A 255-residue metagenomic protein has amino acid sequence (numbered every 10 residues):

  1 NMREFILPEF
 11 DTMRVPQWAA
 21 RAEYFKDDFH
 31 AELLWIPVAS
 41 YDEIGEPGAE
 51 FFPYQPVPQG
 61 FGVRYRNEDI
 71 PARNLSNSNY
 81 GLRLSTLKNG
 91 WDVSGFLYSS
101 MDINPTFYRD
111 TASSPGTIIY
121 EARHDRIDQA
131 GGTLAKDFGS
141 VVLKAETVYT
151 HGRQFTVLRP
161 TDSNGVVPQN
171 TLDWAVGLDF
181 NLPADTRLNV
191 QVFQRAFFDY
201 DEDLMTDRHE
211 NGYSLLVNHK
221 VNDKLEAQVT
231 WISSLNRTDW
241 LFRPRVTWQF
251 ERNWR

Functional and structural regions predicted by a protein language model:
N1, K26-D28, W35-A39, K88 (+6 more regions): Transmembrane beta-strands of outer-membrane beta-barrel pores
N1-F52, N89, R255: Outer membrane beta-barrel
F5-P8, N67-I70, G116-Y120, V157-G165 (+2 more regions): Extracellular loop and loop/strand-boundary signature of outer-membrane beta-barrel proteins
R14-W18, F25, S76-Y80, R126-A130 (+4 more regions): Residues that define the transmembrane beta-barrel architecture of outer-membrane proteins
A20-Y24, L82-T86, G95, G132-K136 (+4 more regions): Residues on the lipid-exposed face of transmembrane beta-strands in outer-membrane beta-barrel proteins
D28-A31, G90-V93, S140-K144, D185-V190 (+2 more regions): Repeated loop/turn-to-beta-strand initiation elements of outer-membrane beta-barrel proteins
I44-E50, T106-S113, F155-D162, D199-T206 (+1 more regions): Outer-membrane beta-barrel translocator domains and adjoining extracellular loop/strand segments of Gram-negative
H124-D201: Long, well-ordered mid-to-C-terminal structural blocks that present hydrophobic/aromatic surfaces
